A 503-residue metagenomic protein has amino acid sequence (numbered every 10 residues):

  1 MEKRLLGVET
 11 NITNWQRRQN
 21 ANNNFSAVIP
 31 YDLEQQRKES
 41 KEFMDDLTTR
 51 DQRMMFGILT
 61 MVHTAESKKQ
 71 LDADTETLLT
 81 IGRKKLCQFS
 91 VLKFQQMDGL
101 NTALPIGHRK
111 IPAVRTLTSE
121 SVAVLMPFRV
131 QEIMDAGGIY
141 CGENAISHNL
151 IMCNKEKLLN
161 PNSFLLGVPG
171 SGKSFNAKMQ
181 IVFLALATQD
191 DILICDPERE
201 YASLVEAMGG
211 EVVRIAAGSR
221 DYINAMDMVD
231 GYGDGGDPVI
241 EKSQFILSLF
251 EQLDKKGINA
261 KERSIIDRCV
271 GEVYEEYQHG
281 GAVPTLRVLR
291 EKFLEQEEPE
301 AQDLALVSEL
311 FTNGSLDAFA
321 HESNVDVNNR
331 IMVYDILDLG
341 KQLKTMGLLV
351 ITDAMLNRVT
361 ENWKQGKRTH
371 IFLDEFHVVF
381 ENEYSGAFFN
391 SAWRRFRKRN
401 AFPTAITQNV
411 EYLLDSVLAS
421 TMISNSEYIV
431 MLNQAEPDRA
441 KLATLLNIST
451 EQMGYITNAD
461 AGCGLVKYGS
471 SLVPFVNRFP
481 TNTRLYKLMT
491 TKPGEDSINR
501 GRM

Functional and structural regions predicted by a protein language model:
M1-F128: Extended, folded cores of ATP/NTP-driven motor/assembly subunits in large transport and secretion machines
C87-Q88, M97-I151, E156-K157, R199-A202 (+6 more regions): P-loop NTPase motor domains
L165: Hydrophobic anchor at the beta1->P-loop junction of P-loop NTPases
K173: Conserved lysine of the Walker
N176: Hydrophobic positions on the alpha1 helix immediately C-terminal to the Walker A/P-loop
F183-L193: Post-Walker A helix-loop "phosphate-sensing" segment adjacent to the P-loop in P-loop NTPases
G209-V213, L418-M431: A short helix-turn-beta junction within AAA+ P-loop NTPase domains corresponding to the substrate/partner-engaging
L446-R502: Conserved P-loop NTPase
